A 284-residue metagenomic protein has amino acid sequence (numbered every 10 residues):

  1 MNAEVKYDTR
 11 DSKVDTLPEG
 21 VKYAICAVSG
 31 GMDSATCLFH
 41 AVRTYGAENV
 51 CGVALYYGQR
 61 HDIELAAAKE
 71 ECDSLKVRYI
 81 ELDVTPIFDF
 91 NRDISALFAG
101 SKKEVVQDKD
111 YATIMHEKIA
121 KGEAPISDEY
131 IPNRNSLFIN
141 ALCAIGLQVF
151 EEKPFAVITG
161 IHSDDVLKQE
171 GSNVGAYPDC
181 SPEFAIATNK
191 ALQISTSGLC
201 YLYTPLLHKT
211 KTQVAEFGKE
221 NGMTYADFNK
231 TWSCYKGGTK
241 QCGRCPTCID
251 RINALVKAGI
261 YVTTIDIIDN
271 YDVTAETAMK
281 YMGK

Functional and structural regions predicted by a protein language model:
M1, M115, A278-M282: Extended hydrophobic/Leu-rich segments
N2-Y225, C248: ATP-dependent adenylation/nucleotidyltransferase module used to activate substrates
I94, I252-V256, A278: Generic structural signal of hydrophobic/aromatic residues within well-ordered alpha-helices of folded domains
S136, N140, A144, W232-N253: Local cysteine-cluster metal-coordination motifs and their immediate loop/turn environment, predominantly Fe-S cluster
E220-M223, F228-G238: Short, intrinsically disordered, charge-biased short linear motifs at domain edges
K240, P246-V273: Iron-sulfur (Fe-S) cluster-binding segments and ferredoxin-like electron-carrier domains, especially [2Fe-2S]
I268-K284: Long, charge-rich boundary regions
